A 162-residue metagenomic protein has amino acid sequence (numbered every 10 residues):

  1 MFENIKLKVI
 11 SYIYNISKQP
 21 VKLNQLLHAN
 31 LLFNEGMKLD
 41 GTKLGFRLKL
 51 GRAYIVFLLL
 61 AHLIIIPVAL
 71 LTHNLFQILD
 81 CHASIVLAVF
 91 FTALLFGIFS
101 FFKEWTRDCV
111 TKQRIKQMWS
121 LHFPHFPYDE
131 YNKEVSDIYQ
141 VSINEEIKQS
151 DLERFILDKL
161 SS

Functional and structural regions predicted by a protein language model:
M1-Y12, L95-E104: Hydrophobic alpha-helical membrane-embedded segments
N4-L7, L27-N30, T106, V110 (+2 more regions): Alpha-helix boundary/N-cap detector
N4-T42: Short, charged cytosolic
T42-A61: Juxtamembrane interface helix immediately N-terminal to a transmembrane segment
L58, H62-I66, V89-A93, G97: Alpha-helical transmembrane spans of integral membrane proteins, capturing the lipid-embedded, hydrophobic core of TM
A69-L94: Hydrophobic alpha-helical transmembrane segments
I98-H122: Inner-leaflet juxtamembrane helices
K116-S162: Charged, low-complexity cytosol-facing tails and large interhelical loops of integral membrane proteins
